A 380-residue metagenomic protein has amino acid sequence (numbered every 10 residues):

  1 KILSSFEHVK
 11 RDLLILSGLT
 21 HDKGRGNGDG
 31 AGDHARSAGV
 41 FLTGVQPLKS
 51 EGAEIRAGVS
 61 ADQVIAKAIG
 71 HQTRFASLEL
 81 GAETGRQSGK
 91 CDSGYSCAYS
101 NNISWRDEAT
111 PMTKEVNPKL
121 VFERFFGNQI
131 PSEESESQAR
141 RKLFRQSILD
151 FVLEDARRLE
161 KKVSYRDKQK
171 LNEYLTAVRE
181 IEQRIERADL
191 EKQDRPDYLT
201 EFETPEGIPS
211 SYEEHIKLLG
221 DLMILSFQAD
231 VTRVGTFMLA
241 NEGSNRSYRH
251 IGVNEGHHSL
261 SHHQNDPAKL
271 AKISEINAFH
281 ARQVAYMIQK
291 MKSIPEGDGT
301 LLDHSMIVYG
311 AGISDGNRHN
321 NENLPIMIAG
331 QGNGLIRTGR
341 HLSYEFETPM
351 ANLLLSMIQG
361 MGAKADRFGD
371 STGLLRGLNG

Functional and structural regions predicted by a protein language model:
K1-G380: Ligand-binding pockets and gating/stacking loops
